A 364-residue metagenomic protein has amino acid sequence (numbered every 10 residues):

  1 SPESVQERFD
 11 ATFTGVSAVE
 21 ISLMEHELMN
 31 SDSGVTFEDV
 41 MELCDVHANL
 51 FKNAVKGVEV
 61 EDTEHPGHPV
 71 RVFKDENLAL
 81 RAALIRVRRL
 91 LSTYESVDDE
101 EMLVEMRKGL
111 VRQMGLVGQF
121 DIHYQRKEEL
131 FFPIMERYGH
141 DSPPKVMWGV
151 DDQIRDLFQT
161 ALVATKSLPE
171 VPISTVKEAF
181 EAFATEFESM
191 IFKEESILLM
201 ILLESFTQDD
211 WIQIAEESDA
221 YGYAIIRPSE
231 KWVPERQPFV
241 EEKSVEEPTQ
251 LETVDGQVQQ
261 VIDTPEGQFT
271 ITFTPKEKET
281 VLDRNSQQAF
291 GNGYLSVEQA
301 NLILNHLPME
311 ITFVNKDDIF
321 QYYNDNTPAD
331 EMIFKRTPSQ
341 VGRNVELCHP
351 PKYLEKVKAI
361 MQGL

Functional and structural regions predicted by a protein language model:
S1-D121, Q125-G363: Small-residue-biased structural context
